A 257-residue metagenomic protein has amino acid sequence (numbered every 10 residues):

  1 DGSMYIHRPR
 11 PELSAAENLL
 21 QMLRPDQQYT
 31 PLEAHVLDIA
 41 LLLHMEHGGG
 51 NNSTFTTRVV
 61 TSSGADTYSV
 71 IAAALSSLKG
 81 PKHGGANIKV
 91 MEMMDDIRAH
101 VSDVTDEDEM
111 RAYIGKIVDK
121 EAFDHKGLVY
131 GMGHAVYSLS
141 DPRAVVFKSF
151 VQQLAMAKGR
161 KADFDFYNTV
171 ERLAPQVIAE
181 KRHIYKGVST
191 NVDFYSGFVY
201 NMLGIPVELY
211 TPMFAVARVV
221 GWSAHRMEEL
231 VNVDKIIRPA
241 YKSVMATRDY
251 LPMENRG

Functional and structural regions predicted by a protein language model:
D1-G257: Non-transmembrane, aqueous-exposed alpha-helical and coiled segments at domain scale
